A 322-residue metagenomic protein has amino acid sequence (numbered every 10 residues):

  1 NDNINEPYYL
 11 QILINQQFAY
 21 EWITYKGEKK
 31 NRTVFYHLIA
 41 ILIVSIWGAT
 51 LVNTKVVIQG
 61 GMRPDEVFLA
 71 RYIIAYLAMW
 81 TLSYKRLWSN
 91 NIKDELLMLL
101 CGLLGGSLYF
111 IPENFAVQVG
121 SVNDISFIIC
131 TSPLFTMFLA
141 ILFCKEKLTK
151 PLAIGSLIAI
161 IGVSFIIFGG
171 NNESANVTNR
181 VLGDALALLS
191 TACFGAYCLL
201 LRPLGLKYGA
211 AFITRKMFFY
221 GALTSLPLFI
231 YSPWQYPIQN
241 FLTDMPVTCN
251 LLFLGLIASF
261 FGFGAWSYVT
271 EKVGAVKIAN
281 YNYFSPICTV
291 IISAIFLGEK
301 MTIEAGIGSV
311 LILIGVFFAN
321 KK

Functional and structural regions predicted by a protein language model:
N5-E66, A70, N176-P203, P227: Glycine-/small-residue-enriched transmembrane alpha-helix faces in small-molecule transporters and effluxers
W22-Y25, L38, F68, Y72 (+5 more regions): C-terminal-most transmembrane helix of multi-pass membrane proteins
F35-I39, D65-T81, L100, G155-I161 (+4 more regions): Hydrophobic alpha-helical transmembrane segments of multi-pass integral membrane proteins, especially transporters
I46, T50-L51, W80-I129, F165 (+1 more regions): Specific transmembrane alpha-helical segments of multi-pass solute transporters/efflux pumps, especially DMT/EamA
A49, N53-V56, I74-N91, I161-V177 (+3 more regions): Membrane-interface helix-cap regions at the ends of transmembrane helices in multi-pass membrane proteins
E66-L77, G105, E113-A153, V163 (+2 more regions): Specific alpha-helical transmembrane segments that line the substrate/conduction pathway and gating interfaces
V67-A70, F110, N123-T131, L200-L223 (+1 more regions): Helix-helix packing/entry segments at the starts of transmembrane helices
I92-L97, S126-I129, K145-F165, V177-D184 (+1 more regions): Loop-to-transmembrane alpha-helix entry segments
